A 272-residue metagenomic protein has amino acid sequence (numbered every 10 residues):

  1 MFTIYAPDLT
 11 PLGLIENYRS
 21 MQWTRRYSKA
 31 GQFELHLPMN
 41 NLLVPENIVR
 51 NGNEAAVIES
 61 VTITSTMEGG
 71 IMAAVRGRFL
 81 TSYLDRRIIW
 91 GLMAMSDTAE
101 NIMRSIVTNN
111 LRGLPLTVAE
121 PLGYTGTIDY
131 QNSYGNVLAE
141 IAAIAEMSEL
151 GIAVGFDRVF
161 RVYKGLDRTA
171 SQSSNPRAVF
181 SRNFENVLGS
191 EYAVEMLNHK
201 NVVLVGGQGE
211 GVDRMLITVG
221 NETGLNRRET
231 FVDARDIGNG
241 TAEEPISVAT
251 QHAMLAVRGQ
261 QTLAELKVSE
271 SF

Functional and structural regions predicted by a protein language model:
M1, Q32, A55, M72-A74 (+2 more regions): A residue-level signal for beta-strand positions that form part of recognition/binding surfaces within mature
M1-E16: Polar/acidic, low-complexity leader/linker segments enriched in S/T/G and N/D
Y5-P7, T24, H36-P38, G52 (+9 more regions): A structural detector for beta-sheet-dominated domains
T10-G13, N41-P45, A55-V57, S82-R86 (+2 more regions): Short, surface-exposed beta-strand/loop "edge" segments at domain boundaries and coil↔beta transitions
L14-N41, L150, E185-F272: An acidic/polar, Gly/Ser/Thr-rich interaction patch typically located in mid-to-C-terminal regions of proteins
L37-L122: Surface-exposed cap/loop segments at beta↔alpha junctions
I63-L84, E120-K200: Short beta-strand-centered interaction patches in the first periplasmic/extracellular domains of large envelope
E100-R104, L138-I141, V202-V203, M254: Extracytoplasmic/secreted envelope proteins and their assembly/folding machinery, especially bacterial periplasmic
